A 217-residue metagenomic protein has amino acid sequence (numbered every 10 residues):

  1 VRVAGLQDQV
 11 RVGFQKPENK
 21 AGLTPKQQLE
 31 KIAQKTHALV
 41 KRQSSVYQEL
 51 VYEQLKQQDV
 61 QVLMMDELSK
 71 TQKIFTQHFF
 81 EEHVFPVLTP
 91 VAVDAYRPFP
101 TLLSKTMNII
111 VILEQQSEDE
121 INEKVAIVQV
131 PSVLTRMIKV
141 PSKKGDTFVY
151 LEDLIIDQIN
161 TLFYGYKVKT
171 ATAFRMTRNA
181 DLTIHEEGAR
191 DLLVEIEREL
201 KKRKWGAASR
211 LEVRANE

Functional and structural regions predicted by a protein language model:
V1-E217: N-terminal non-catalytic structural scaffold regions of very large proteins
